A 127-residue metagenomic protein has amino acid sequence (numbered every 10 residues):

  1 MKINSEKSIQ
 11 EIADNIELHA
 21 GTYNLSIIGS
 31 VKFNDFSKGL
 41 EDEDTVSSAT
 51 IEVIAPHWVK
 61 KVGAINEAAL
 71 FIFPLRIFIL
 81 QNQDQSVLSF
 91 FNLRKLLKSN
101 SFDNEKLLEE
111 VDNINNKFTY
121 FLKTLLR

Functional and structural regions predicted by a protein language model:
M1-V31: Terminal, regulation- and interaction-focused segments at domain boundaries
I16, A55-H57, N92-R94: A mature extracytoplasmic/lumenal domain signature
I28, K32-L75: Compact, glycine-rich, soluble single-domain proteins
L70-Q83, L122-R127: Short secondary-structure transition/capping segments
R76-N104: Beta-strand/loop substructures that line and gate deep hydrophobic ligand-binding cavities in soluble
L96-R127: C-terminal partner/receptor-binding element of secreted or periplasmic proteins
